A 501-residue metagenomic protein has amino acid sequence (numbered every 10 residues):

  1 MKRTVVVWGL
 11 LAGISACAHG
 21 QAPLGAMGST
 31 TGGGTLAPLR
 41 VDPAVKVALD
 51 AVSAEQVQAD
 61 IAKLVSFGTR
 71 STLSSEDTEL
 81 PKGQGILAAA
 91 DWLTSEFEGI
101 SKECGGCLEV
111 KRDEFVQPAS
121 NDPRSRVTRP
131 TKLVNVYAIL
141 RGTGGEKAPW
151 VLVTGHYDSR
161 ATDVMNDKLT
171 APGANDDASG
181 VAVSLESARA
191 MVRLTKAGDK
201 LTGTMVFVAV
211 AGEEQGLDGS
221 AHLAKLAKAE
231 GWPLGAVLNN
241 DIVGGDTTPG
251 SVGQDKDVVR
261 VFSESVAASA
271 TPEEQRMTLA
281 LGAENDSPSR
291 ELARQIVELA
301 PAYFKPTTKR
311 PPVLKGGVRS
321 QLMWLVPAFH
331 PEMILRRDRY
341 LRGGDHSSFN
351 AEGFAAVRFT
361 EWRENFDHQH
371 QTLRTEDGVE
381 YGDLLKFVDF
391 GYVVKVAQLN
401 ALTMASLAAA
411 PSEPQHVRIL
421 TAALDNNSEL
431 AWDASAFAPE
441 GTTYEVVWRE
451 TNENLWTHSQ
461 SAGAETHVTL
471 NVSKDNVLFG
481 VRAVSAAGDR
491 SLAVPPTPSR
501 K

Functional and structural regions predicted by a protein language model:
P23-G34, Q56-R141: A non-catalytic alpha/beta surface segment that caps or lines the substrate-entry region of metallo-dependent hydrolase
A138, V153-T154, D158-L217, N400: Alpha-helical metal-binding/catalytic segments enriched in His/Glu/Asp
V210-G344, E352, A356: Metal-dependent peptidase/peptidase-like ectodomains
T360-I419: His/Asp/Glu-rich mid-to-C-terminal helical/loop segments that flank catalytic regions of hydrolases
N426-E440: Conserved aromatic anchor
H458-A464: Short beta-strand segments within Ig-like beta-sandwich modules, predominantly Fibronectin type-III
T469-R490: Beta-strand-rich modules
A486-K501: Extracellular fibronectin type III
